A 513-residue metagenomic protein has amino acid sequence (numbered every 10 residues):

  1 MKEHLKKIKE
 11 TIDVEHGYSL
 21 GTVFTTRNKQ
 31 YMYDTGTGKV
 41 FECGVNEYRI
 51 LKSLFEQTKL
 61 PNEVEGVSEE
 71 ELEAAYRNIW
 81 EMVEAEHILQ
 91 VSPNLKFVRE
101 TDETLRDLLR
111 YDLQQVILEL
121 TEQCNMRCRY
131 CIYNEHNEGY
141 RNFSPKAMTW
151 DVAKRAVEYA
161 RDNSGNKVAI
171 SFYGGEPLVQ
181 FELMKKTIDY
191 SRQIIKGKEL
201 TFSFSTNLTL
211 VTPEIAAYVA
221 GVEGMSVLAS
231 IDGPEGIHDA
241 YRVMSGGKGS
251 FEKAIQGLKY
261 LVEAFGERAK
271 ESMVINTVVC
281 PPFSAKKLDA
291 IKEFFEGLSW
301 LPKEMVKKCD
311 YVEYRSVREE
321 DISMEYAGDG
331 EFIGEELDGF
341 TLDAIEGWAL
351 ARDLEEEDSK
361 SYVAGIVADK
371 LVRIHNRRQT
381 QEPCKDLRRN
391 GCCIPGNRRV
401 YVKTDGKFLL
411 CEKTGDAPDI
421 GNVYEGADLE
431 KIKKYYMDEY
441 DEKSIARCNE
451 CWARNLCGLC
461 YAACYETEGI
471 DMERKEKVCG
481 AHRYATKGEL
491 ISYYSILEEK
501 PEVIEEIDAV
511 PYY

Functional and structural regions predicted by a protein language model:
E3-E42, E71-I117: N-terminal [4Fe-4S]-dependent radical SAM core
H4-K7, I12-L20, K407-F408, K413-Y513: Flexible mid-to-C-terminal extensions adjoining Fe-S/redox cofactors in radical SAM and related proteins
I50, Q57-E70: Short acidic, hydrophobic short linear motifs in intrinsically disordered regions
E70-N78, P93, F97-A217, V222-M225: Conserved alpha-helical substructure of the radical SAM core
R77-E100, G391, G396-E430: A broadly conserved sequence feature marking short terminus-proximal activation segments in nucleic acid-centric
S92-D112, I374-E382, A417-E442, A453: Short, charged low-complexity linear segments at domain edges
A153-S171, Q180-V312: Radical SAM/AdoMet-radical enzyme domain recognition
D239-I255, K259, E263-G391, P395 (+2 more regions): Radical SAM enzyme [4Fe-4S]-AdoMet core and its adjacent flexible, acidic and glycine-rich loops/tails across
